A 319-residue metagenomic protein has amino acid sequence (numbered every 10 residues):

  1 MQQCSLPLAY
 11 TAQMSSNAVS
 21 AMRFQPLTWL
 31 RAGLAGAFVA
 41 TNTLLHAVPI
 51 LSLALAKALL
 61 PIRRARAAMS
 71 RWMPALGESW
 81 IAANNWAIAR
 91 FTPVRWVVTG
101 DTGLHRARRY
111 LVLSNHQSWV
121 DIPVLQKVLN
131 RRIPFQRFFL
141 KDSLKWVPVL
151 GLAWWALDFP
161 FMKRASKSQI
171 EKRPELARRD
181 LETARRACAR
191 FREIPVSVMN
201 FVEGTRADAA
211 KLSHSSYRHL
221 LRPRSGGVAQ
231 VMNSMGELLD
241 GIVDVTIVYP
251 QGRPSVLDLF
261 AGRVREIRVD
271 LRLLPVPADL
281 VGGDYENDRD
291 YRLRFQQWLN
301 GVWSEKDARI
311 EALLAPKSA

Functional and structural regions predicted by a protein language model:
A9-Y110, V124: Membrane-anchoring hydrophobic helices of lipid-metabolizing enzymes
Q13, A40, G282-A319: Accessory terminal regions of nucleic-acid processing enzymes
R63-A68, M73-G77, H105-R173: Catalytic core of membrane glycerolipid acyltransferases/transacylases, capturing the structured, soluble-facing
K145-A165, R192-D284: A cross-family acyltransferase "interaction/gating" segment
Q169-R179, S213-L220: Short, flexible/disordered intra-domain loops and linkers
L176-A189: A Trp-anchored, charged/polar loop motif used as the substrate-binding/catalytic surface of acyl/ester-handling
